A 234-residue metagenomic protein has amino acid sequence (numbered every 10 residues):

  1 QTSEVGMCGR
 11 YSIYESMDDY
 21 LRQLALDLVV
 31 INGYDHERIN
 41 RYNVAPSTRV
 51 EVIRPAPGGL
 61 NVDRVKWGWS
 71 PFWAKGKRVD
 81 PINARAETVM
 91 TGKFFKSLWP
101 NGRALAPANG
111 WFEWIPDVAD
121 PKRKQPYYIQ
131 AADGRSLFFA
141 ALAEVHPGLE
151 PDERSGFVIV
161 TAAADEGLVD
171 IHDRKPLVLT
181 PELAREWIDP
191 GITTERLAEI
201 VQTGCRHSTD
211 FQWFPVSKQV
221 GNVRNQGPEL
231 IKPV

Functional and structural regions predicted by a protein language model:
Q1-V234: Short linear sequence motif anchored by a di-proline
